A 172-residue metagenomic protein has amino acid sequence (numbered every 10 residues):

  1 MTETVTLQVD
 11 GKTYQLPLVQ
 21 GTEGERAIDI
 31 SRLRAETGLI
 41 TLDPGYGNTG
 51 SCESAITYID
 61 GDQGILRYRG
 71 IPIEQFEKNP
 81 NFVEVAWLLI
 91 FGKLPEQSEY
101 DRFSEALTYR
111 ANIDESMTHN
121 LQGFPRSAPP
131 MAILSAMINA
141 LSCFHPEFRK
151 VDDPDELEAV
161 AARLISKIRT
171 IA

Functional and structural regions predicted by a protein language model:
T2-A172: Hydrophobic alpha-helical bundle cores within soluble ligand-binding/oligomerization subdomains
